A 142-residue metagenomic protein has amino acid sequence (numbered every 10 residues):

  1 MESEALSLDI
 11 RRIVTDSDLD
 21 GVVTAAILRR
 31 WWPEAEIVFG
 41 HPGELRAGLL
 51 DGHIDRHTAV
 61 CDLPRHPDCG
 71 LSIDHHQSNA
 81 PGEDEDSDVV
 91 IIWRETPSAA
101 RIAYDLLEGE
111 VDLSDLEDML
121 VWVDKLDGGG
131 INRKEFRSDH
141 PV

Functional and structural regions predicted by a protein language model:
M1-P141: Replace "Mg2+/Mn2+-dependent" with "divalent metal-dependent
